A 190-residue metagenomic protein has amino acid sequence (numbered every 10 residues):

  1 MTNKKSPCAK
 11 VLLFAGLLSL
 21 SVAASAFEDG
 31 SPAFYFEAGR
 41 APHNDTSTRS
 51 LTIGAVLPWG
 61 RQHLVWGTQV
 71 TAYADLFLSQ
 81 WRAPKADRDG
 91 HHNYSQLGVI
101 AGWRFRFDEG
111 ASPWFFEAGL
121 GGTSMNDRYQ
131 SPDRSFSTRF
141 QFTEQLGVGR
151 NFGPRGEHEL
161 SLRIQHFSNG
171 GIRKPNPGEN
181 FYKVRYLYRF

Functional and structural regions predicted by a protein language model:
M1-D29: Cleavable N-terminal export/targeting peptides
A24-R61, F181-F190: Short glycine/proline- and aromatic-enriched beta-strand/turn motifs that initiate or cap beta-hairpins
S25-S31, G60-V70, D108-W114, P154-E157: Short loop/turn motifs that connect adjacent beta-strands in outer-membrane beta-barrel proteins
D29-G30, G67, E144, G149-F190: Predominantly the C-terminal beta-signal and adjacent terminal strand-loop region of outer-membrane beta-barrel
G30-P32, S47-L51, N93-V99, F140-E144 (+1 more regions): Residues that define the transmembrane beta-barrel architecture of outer-membrane proteins
A33-G39, T71-S79, E117-G121, S161-Q165: Transmembrane beta-strands of outer-membrane beta-barrel proteins
A38-R40, I53-W59, L78, V99-F105 (+3 more regions): Residues on the lipid-exposed face of transmembrane beta-strands in outer-membrane beta-barrel proteins
G39-A41, A86-G90, Q130-F136, N169-K174: Extracellular loop and loop/strand-boundary signature of outer-membrane beta-barrel proteins
